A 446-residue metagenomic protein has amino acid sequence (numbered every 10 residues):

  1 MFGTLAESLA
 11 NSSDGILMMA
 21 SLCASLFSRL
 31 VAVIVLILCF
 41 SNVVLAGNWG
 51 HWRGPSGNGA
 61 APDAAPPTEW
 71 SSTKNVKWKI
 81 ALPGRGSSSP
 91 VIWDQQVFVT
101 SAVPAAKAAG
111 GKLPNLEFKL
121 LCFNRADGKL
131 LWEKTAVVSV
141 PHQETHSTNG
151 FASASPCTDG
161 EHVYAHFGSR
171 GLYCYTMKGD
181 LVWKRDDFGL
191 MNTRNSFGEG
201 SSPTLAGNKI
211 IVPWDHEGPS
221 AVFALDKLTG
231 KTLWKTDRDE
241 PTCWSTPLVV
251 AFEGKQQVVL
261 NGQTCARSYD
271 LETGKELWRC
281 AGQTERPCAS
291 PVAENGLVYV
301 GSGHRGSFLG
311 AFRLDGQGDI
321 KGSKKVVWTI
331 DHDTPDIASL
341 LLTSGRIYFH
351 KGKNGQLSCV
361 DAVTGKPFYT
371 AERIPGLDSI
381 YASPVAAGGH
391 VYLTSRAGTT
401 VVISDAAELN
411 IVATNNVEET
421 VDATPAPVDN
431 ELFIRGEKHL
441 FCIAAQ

Functional and structural regions predicted by a protein language model:
M1-S28: N-terminal secretory signal peptides that target proteins for export/translocation
M19-A20, F27-A32, G301, Y392: Compositionally biased, low-hydrophobicity segments enriched in charged and small polar residues
R29-V43: Bacterial N-terminal signal peptides
N42-Q446: Noncatalytic, solvent-exposed loop/strand surfaces of beta-propeller-type extracellular/periplasmic domains
